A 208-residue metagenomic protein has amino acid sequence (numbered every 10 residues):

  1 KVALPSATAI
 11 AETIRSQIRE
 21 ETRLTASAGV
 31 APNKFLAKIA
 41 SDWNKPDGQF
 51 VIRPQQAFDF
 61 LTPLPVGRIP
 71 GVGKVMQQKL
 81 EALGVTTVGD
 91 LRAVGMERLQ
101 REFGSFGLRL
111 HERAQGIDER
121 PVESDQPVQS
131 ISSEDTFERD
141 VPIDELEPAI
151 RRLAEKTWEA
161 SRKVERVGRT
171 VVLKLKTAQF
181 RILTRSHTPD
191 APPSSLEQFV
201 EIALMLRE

Functional and structural regions predicted by a protein language model:
K1-E102, F106-R109: Gly/Gly-Pro- and Ser/Thr-rich, intrinsically disordered tail segments characteristic of DNA damage-repair and tolerance
R68, M76-E208: DNA-contacting surface of Y-family translesion DNA polymerases
